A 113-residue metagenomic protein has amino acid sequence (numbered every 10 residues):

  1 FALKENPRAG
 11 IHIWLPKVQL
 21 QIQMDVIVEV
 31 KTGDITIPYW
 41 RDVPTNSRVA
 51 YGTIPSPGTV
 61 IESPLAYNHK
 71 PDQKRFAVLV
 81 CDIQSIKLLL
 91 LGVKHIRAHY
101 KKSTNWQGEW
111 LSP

Functional and structural regions predicted by a protein language model:
F1-Q19, I27: A short mixed-secondary-structure module that forms the rim of ligand-binding clefts
L20-P113: Charged, gly/pro-rich active-site loop segments
